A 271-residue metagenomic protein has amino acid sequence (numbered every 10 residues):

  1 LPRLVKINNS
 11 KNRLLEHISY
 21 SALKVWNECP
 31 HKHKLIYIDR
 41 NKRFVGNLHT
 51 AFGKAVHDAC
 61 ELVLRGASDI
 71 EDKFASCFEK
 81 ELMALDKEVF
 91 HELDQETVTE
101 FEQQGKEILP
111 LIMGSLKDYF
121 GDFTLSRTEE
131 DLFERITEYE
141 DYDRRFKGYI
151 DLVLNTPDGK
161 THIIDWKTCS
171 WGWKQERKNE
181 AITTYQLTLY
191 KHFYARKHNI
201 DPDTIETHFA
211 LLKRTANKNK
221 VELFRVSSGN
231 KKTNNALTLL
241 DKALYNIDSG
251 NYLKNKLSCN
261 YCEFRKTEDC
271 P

Functional and structural regions predicted by a protein language model:
L1-P271: RecB-family 4Fe-4S metal-dependent nuclease core
